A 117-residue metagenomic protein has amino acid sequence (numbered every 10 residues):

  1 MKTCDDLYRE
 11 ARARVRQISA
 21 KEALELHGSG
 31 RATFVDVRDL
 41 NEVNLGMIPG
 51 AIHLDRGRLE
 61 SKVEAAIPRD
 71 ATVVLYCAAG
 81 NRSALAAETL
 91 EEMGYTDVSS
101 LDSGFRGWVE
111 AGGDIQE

Functional and structural regions predicted by a protein language model:
M1-T33, L40-T72, N81-E117: Rhodanese-like catalytic fold shared by cysteine-dependent sulfurtransferases and DSP/PTP-type phosphatases
L75-C77: Short, surface-exposed ligand- or partner-binding patches at beta-edge/loop junctions that are enriched in aromatics
